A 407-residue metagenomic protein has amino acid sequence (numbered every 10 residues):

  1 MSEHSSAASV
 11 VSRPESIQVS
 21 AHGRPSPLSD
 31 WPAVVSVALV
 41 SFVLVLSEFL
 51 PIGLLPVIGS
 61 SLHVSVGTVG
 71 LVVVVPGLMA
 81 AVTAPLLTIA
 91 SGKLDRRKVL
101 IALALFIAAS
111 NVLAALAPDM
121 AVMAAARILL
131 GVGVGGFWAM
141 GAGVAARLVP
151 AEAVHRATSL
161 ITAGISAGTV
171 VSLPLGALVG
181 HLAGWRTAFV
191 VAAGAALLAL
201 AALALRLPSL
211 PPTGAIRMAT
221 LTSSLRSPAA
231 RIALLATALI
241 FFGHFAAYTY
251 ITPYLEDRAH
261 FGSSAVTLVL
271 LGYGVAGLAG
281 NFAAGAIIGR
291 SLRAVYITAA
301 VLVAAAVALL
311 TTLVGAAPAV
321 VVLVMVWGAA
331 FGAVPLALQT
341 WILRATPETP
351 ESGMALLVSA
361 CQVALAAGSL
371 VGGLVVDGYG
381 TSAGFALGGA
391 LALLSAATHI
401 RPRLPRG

Functional and structural regions predicted by a protein language model:
H63, D95, L116-V122, H260 (+1 more regions): Helix-breaking motifs and short loop linkers at transmembrane-helix boundaries and internal kinks in secondary membrane
V82-P118: Conserved MFS/SLC helix-loop-helix module at the cytosolic interface between two early adjacent transmembrane helices
T83-R96, G280-L292, V376: Helix-to-loop junctions at the C-terminal end of transmembrane segments in multipass secondary transporters
S110, A121-L130, P318-V326: Paired small-residue
A126-I165: Cytoplasmic helix-loop-helix junction between adjacent transmembrane helices in 12-TM secondary transporters
A193-T213, T398-P402: C-terminal membrane-cytosol helix-exit motif in multi-pass small-molecule transporters
A294-L338: C-terminal transmembrane helical hairpin of 12-TM major facilitator-type secondary transporters
A345-T381, G388: A late C-terminal transmembrane helix in Major Facilitator Superfamily
